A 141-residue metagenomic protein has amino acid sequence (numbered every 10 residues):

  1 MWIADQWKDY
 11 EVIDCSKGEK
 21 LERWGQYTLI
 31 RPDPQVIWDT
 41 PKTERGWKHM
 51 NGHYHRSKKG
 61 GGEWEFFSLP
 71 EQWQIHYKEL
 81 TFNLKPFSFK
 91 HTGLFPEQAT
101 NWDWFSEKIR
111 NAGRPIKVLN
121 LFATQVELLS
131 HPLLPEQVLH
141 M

Functional and structural regions predicted by a protein language model:
D5-W24, L29-P96, D103: Non-catalytic substrate-recognition/targeting regions of SAM-dependent transferases
S106-M141: Conserved SAM/SAH cofactor-binding pocket of Class I
